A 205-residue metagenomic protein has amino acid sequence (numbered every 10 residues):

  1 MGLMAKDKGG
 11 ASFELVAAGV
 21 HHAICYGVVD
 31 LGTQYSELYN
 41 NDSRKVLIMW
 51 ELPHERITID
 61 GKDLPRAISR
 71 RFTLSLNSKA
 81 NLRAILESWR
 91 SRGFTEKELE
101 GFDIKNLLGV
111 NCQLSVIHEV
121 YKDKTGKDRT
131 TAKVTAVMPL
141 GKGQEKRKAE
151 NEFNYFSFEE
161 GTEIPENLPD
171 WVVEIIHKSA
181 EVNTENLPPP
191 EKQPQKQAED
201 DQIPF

Functional and structural regions predicted by a protein language model:
M1-F205: Short beta-rich binding modules
